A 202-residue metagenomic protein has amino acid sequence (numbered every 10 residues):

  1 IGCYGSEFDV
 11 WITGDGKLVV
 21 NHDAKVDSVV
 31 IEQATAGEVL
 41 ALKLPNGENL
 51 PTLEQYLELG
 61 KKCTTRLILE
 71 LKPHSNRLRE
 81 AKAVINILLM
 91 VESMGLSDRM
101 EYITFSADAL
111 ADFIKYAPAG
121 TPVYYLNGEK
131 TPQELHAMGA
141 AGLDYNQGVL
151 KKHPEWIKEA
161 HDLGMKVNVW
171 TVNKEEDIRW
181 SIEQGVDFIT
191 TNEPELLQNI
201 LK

Functional and structural regions predicted by a protein language model:
G2-Y4, G185: Active-site-proximal glycine-rich helix-loop-beta segment
Y4, V10-T65, K72-P73, N146: An active-site metal/cofactor-coordinating segment within enzyme catalytic domains
C63-K202: Short loop-to-alpha-helix "cap/lid" segments that border enzyme active sites across diverse enzyme classes
